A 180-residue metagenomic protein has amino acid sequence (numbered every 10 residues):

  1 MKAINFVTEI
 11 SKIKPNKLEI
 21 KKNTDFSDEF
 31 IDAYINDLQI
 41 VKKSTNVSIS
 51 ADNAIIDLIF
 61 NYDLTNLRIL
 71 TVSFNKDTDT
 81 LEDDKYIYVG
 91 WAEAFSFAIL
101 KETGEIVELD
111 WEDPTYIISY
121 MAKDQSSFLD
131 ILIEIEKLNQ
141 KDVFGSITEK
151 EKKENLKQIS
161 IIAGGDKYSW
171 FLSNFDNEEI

Functional and structural regions predicted by a protein language model:
M1-A98, I162-I180: A surface-exposed partner-binding patch
N5, N139-E154: Short cationic/low-complexity microdomains
E9, I131-E134, N155-Q158, N174: Charge-rich, solvent-exposed alpha-helical interaction surfaces
I87-Y88, E105, S127: Generic structural signal for residues positioned in beta-strands
F95, E105, I135: Short loop/turn segments at secondary-structure transitions that flank enzyme active sites
L100-T103: Short acidic-glycine loop/turn motifs at beta-strand connectors
E108-V143: Compact, glycine/acidic-enriched structural inserts
F128, T148-I162: Glycine-rich, aromatic-bearing surface loops/beta-hairpins
